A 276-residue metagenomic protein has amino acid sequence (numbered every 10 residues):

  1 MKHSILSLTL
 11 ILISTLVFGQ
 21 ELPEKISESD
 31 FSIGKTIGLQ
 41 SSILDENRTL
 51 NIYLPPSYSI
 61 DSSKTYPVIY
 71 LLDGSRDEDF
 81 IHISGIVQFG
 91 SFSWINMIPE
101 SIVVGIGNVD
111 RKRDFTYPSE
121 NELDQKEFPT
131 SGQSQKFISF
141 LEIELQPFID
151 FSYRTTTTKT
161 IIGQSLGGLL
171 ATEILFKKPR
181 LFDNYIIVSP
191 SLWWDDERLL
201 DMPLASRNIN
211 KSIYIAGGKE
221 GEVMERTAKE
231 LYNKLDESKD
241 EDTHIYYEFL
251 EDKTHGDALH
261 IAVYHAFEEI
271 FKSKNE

Functional and structural regions predicted by a protein language model:
M1-E24: Bacterial Sec-dependent N-terminal signal peptides
G19-Y66: A domain-start/cap signature at the N-terminus of enzymes
S59, T116-S165: Gly/Ser-rich "nucleophile elbow"/oxyanion-hole loop immediately N-terminal to the catalytic nucleophile in hydrolases
S75-I138: Active-site machinery of serine-nucleophile hydrolases
N108, I186-W194, K219-E220: Active-site nucleophile loop of the alpha/beta-hydrolase fold
T160, N184-I186: Residue in the alpha/beta-hydrolase core beta-strand immediately N-terminal to the catalytic nucleophile
G168-P179: Short glycine-enriched nucleophile-adjacent loop and the immediately C-terminal alpha-helix near the catalytic center
A216, G221-E276: C-terminal catalytic histidine-bearing segment of alpha/beta-hydrolase fold enzymes
